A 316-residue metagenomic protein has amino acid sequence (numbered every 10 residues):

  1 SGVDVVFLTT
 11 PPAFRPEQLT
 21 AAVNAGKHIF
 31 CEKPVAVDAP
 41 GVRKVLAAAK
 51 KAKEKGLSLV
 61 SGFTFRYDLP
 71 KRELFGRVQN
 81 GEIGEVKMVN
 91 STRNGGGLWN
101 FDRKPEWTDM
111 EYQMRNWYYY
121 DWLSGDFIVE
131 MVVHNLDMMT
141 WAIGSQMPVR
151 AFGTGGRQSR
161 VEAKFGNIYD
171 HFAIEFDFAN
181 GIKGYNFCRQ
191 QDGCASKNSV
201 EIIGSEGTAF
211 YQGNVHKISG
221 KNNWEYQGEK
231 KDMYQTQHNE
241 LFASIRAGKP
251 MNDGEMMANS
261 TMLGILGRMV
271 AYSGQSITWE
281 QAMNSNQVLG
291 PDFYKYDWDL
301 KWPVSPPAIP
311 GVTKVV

Functional and structural regions predicted by a protein language model:
V5-F7: N-terminal Rossmann-like NAD(P) cofactor-binding module of classical short-chain dehydrogenase/reductase
P11-P12, P16-F65, G81: Beta-strand-loop-alpha-helix segment that lines the small-molecule cofactor/substrate pocket of alpha/beta enzymes
E17-A21, G41-V42, K71-R72, W99-K104 (+1 more regions): Short, solvent-exposed loop/turn and secondary-structure capping segments
E54-G166, F172, C194, S199-E201 (+3 more regions): Predominantly a Rossmann-like dinucleotide-binding segment in NAD(P)-dependent oxidoreductases
E130, H134-M147, F152, S159 (+2 more regions): C-terminal helical cap and adjacent loop that interface with cofactors, partners, or active-site loops
E175-N180, I203-S205: Active-site beta-strand termini and strand-to-loop segments that position acidic
G184-Q191: Flexible, glycine/threonine-enriched loop-and-boundary segments that flank and lead into catalytic domains of large
